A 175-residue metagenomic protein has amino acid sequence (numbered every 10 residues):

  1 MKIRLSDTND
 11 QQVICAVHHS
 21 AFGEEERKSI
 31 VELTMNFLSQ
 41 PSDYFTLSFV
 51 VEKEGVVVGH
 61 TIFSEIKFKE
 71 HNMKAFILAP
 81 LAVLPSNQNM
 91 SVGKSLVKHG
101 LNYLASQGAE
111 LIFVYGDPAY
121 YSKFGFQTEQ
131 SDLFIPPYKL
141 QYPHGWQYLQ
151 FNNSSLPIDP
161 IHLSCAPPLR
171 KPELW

Functional and structural regions predicted by a protein language model:
K2-I14: A short beta-loop-alpha structural element at the N-terminal edge of CoA-dependent acyl/N-acetyltransferase catalytic
Q11, C15, F22-E54, V58-K67: Active-site rim helix/loop that mediates acceptor-substrate recognition in acyltransferases
K53-G55, S86, Q150-S155: Short loop segments at secondary-structure junctions
V56, L84-S95, Q107, K123: Conserved glycine-rich acetyl-CoA-binding loop
I66-L78, Q88: A conserved beta-turn-beta hairpin within the catalytic core of GNAT-like acetyltransferases that forms part
L78, V83, N89-N102, V114: Conserved acetyl-CoA-binding loop-helix of GNAT-fold acetyltransferases
S106-E110, G116-Q141: Conserved active-site alpha-helix within GNAT-family acetyltransferase domains
P136-W175: C-terminal "cap" of GNAT-fold acetyltransferases
